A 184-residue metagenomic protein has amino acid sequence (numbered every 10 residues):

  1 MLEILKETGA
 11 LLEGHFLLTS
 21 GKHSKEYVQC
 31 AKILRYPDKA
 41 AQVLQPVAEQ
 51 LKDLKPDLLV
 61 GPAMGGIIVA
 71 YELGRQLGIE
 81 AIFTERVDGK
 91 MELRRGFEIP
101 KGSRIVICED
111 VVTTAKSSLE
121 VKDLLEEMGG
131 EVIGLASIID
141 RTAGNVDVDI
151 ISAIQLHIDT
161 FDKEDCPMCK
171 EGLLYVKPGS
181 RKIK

Functional and structural regions predicted by a protein language model:
M1-K184: PRPP-associated nucleotide enzymes
